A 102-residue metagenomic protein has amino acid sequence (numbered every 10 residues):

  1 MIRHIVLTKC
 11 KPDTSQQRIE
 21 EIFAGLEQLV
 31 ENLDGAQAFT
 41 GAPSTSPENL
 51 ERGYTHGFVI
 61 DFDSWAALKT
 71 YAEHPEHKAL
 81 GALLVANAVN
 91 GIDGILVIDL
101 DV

Functional and structural regions predicted by a protein language model:
M1-T55, D63-E73, G94-V102: Short S/T/G/P-rich N-terminal loop/turn motif that feeds into the first structured element of a domain
E27-V30, E76-A82, A88: A common structural junction motif
L50-E51, A86-A88: Short secondary-structure boundary/capping segments
